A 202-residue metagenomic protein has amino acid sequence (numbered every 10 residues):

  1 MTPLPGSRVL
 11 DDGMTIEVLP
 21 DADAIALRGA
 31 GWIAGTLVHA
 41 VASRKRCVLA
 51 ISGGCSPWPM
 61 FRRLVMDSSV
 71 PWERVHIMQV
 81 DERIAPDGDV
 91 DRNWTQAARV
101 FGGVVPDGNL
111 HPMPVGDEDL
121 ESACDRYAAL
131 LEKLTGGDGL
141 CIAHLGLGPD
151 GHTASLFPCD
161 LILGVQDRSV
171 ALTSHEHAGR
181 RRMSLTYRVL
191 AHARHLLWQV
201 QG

Functional and structural regions predicted by a protein language model:
M1-L49: N-terminal glycine-/serine-/threonine-rich phosphate-binding loop
T2-G13, W72-H144: Ligand-binding beta-strand-loop-alpha-helix segment within the catalytic cores of soluble metabolic enzymes
V38-M66: Glycine-rich N-terminal segment of FAD-binding domains in flavoprotein oxidoreductases, spanning the beta-loop-helix
A42-R44, V70, V104, L134-G137 (+3 more regions): Solvent-exposed alpha-helices and their adjacent loops that cap or buttress functional pockets in soluble metabolic
I51-S56, L145-P149, Q201: Glycine-rich beta-strand-to-loop/alpha-helix junction loops that act as flexible
R62-W72, T95-R99, P158-D167: A glycine- and small-aliphatic-rich helix-loop capping segment at beta-alpha/alpha-beta transitions that lines
A143-R188: Class I SAM-dependent methyltransferase SAM-binding "motif I" and its flanking Rossmann-like core
L190-Q201: C-terminal functional extensions of proteins
